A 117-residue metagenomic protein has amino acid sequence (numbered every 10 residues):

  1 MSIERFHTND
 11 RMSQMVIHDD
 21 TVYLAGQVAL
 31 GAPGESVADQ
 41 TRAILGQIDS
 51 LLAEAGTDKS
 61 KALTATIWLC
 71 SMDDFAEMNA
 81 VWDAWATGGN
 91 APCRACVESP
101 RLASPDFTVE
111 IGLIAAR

Functional and structural regions predicted by a protein language model:
M1-L63, L69-R117: N-terminal presequence-like segments and the immediate start of the first folded domain
